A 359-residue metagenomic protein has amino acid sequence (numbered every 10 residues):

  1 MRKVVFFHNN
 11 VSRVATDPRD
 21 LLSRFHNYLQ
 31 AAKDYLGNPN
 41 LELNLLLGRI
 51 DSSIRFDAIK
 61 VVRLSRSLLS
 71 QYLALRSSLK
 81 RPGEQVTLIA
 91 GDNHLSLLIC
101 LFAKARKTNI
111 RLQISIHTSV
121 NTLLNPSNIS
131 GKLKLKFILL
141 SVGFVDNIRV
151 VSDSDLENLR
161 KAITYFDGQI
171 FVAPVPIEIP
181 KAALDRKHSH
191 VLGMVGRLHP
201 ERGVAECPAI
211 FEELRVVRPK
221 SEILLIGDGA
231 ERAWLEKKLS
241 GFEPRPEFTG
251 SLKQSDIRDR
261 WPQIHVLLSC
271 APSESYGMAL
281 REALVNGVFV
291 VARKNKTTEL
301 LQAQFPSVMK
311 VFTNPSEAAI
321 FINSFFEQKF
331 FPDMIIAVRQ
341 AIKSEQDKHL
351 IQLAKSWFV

Functional and structural regions predicted by a protein language model:
R19-Q30, M194-E213, A230-A233: A conserved mid-protein helix/loop that constitutes part of the nucleotide-sugar donor-binding site
L29, S130-I148: Membrane-proximal helix-turn-helix segments that form the acceptor-binding/catalytic region of lipid-linked
A90-S96, I116: Short His-centered aromatic/hydrophobic patch
G143-Q169: A short, active-site helix/loop in glycosyltransferases that binds the activated sugar's phosphate group
E236-L252: Nucleotide-activated donor-binding/catalytic signature segment of Leloir-type glycosyltransferases, i.e., the conserved
S251-L252, D259-I264: Short alpha-helical donor nucleotide-sugar binding micro-motif in glycosyltransferases
P272: Aromatic "clamp/platform" in nucleotide-sugar-dependent glycosyltransferases that forms part of the donor/acceptor
T313-S316, E327-V359: A charged, aromatic-enriched C-terminal amphipathic alpha-helix characteristic of glycosyltransferases across folds
